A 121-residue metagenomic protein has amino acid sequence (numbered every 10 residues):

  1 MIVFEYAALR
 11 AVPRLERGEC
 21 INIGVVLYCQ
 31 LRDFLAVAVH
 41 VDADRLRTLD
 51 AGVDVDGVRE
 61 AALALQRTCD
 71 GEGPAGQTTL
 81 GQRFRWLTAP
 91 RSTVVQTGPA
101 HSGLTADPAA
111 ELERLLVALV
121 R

Functional and structural regions predicted by a protein language model:
M1-R121: Polybasic/polar functional segments that serve as interface/processing modules
